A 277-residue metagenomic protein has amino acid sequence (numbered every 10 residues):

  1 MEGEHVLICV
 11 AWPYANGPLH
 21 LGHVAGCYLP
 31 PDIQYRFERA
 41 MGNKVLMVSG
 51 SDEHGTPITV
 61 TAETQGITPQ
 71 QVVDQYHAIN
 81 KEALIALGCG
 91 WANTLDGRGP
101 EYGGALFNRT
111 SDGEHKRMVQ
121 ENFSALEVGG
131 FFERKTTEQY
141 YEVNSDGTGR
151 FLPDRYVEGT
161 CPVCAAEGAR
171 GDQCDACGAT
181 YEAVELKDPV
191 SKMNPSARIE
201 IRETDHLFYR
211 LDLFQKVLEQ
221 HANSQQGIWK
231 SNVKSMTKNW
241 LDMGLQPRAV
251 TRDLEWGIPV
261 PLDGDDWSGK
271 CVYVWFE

Functional and structural regions predicted by a protein language model:
M1-K135, G147-R150, P162, Q226: N-terminal Rossmann-like or analogous alpha/beta NTP/dinucleotide-binding catalytic cores that position adenine
M1-S49, R117-M118, C164, Q173 (+2 more regions): Structured secondary-structure scaffolds
F37, F107, F123, F131-F132 (+6 more regions): Phenylalanine-focused residue identity feature
Q70-Y76, N122-Q139, D154-R170, P195 (+2 more regions): Short, Lys/Arg-enriched charge-dense amphipathic segments
D74, R109, G113-Q120, T136 (+6 more regions): Short, amphipathic alpha-helical segments
G130-H206: Cys/His-rich short segments
